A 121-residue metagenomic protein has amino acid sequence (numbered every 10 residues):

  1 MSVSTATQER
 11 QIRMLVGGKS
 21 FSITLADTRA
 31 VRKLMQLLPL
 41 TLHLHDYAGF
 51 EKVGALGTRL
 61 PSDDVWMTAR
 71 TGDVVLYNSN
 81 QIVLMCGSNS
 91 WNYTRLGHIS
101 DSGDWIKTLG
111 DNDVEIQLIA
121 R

Functional and structural regions predicted by a protein language model:
M1-G17: N-terminal low-complexity, Pro/Thr/Ser-rich intrinsically disordered segments that act as propeptides or flexible
G17-T24: Second-shell loop/turn segments in exported
D27, L38-R121: Glycine-rich active-site loops that engage anionic ligands at enzyme catalytic sites
